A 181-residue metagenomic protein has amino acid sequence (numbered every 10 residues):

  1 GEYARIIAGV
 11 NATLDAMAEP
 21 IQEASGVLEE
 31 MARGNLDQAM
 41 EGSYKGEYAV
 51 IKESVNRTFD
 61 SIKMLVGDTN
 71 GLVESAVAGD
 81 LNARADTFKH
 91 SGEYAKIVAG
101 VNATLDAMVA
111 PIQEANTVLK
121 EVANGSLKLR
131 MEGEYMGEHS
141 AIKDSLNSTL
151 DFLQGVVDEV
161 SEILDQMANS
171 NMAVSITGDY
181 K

Functional and structural regions predicted by a protein language model:
G1-K181: Polar/charged heptad-repeat coiled-coil helices used as signal-transmission/dimerization stalks
